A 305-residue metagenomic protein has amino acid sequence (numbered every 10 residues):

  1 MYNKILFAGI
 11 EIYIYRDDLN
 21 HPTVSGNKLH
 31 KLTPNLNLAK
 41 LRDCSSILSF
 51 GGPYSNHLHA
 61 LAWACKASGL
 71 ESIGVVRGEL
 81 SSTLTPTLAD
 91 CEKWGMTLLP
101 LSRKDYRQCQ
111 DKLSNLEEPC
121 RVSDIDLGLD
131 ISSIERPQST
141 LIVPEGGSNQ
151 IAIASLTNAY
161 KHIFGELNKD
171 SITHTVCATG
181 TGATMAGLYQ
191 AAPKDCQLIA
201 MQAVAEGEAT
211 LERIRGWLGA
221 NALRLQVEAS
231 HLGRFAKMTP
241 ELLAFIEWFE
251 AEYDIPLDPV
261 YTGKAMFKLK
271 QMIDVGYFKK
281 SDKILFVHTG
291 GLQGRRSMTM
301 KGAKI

Functional and structural regions predicted by a protein language model:
M1-I305: PLP-dependent amino-acid enzyme catalytic core
